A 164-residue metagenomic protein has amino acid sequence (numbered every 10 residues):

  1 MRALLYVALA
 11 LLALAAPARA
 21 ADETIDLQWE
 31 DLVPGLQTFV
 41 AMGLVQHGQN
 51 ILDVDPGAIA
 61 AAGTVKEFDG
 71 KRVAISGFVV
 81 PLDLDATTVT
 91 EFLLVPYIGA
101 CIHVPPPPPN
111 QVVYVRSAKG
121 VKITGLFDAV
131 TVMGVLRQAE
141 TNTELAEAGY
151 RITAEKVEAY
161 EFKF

Functional and structural regions predicted by a protein language model:
M1-L4: Positively charged n-region of N-terminal signal peptides that target proteins for export
Y6-A15: Bacterial N-terminal signal peptides
R19-F164: OB-fold and OB-like single-stranded nucleic-acid-recognition modules and their adjacent interaction interfaces
